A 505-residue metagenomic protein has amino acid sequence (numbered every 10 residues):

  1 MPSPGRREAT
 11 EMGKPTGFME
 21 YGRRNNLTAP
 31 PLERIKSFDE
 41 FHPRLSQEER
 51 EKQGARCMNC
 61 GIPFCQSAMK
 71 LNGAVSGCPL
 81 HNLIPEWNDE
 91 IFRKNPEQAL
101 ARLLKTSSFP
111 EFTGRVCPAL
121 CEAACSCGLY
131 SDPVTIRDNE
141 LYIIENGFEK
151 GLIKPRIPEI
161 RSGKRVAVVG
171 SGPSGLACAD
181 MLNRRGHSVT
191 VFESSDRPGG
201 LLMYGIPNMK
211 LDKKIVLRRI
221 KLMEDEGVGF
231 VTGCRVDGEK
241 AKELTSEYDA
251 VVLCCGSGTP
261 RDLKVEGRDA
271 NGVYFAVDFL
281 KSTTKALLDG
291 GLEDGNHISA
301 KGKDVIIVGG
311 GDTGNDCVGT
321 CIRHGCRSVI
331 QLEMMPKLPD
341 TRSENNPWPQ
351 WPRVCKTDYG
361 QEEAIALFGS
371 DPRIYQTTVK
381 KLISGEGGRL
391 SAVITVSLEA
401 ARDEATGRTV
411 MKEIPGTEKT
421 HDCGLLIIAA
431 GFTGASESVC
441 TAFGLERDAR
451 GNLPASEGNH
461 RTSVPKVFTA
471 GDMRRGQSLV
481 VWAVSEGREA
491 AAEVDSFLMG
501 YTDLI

Functional and structural regions predicted by a protein language model:
M19-N25, P31-P43, A55, P79-I91 (+10 more regions): Beta1-alpha1 glycine-rich phosphate/pyrophosphate-binding loop at the start of Rossmann-like nucleotide-binding domains
E51-A55, N59-S67, G73-P158, E224 (+2 more regions): Glycine/serine-rich phosphate-binding loop and adjoining beta1-alpha1 elements at the start of nucleotide-handling
Q98, I160, R165-V169, L217-V265 (+4 more regions): Feature captures the FAD/FMN-dependent oxidoreductase FAD-binding
Y142-I160, R218-G238, P260-H324, D448-S463: Glycine-rich dinucleotide-binding loop and its adjacent helix/turn
V166-V168, V189, V305, V467: Conserved hydrophobic helix-helix packing surfaces used for dimerization/oligomerization
G170-P173, G309-G311, D472: Glycine-rich Rossmann-fold phosphate-binding loop(s) that bind the pyrophosphate of adenine dinucleotide cofactors
D269-G302, A401-Q477: FAD-site-proximal beta/loop scaffold in flavoenzymes
G314-C317, H324, M473-L504: A conserved FAD-binding loop/helix module that cradles the flavin
